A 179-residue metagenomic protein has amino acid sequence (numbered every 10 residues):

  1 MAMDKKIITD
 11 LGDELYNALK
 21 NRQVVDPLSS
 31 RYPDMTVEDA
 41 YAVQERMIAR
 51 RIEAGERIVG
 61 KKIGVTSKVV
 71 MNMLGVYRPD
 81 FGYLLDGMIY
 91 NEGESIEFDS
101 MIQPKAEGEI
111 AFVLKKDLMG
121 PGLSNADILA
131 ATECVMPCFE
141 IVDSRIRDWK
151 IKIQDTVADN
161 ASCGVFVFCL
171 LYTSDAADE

Functional and structural regions predicted by a protein language model:
A2-L170: Active-site microenvironments in enzyme catalytic cores
Y172-D178: Conserved small/polar residues in nucleotide/adenosyl-binding loops
